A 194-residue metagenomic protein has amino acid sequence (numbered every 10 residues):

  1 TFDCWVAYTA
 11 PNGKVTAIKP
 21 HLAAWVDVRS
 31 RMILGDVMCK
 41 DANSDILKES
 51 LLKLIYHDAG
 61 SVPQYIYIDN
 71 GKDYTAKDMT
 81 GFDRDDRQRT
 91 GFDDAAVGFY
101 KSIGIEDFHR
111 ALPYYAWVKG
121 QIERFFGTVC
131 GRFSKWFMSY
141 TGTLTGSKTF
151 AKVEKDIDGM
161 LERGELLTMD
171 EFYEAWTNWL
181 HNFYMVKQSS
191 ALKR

Functional and structural regions predicted by a protein language model:
T1-G71, R110-P113: A short, conserved beta-strand element enriched in hydrophobic/aromatic residues
P63-Q64, N70-R194: Globin-like tetrapyrrole-binding proteins
